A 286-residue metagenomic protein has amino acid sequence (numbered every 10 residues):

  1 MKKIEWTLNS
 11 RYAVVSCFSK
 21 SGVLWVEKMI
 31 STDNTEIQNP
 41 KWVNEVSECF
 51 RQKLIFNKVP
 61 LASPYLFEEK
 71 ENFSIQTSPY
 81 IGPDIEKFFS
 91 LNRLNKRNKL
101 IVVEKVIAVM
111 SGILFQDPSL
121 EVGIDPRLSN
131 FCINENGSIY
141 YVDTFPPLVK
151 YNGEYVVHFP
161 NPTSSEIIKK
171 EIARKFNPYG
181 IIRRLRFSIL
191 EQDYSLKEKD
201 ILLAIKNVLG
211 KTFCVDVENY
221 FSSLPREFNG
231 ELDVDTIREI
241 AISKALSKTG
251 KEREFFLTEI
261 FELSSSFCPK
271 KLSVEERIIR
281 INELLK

Functional and structural regions predicted by a protein language model:
M1-W6, N34-E45, N136-Y140, L196 (+1 more regions): Regulatory N- and C-terminal appendages and interdomain linkers associated with kinase/kinase-like NTP transferase
K2-E48: ATP-binding glycine-rich loop module of kinase domains
W25, P60, Q76, Y140-V142: Protein kinase-like catalytic core scaffold
M29-W42, F88-R97, E154-V157: Short, flexible/disordered intra-domain loops and linkers
N44-K58, S90-S129: Conserved kinase catalytic-core helix
F56-E104: Conserved structural core of kinase catalytic domains
S119-I189: Catalytic activation segment of kinase domains across protein kinase-like and atypical kinase folds
I167-P225: A conserved mid-domain beta-alpha-beta active-site/ligand-binding segment of alpha/beta enzyme cores
